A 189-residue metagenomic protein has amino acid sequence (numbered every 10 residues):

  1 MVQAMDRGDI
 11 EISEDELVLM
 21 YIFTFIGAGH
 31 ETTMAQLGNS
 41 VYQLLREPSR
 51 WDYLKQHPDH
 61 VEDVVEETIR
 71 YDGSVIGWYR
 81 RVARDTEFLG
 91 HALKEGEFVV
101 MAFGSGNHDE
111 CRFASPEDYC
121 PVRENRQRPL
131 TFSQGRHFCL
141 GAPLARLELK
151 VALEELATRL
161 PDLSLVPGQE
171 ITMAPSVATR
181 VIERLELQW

Functional and structural regions predicted by a protein language model:
M1-W189: Cytochrome P450
